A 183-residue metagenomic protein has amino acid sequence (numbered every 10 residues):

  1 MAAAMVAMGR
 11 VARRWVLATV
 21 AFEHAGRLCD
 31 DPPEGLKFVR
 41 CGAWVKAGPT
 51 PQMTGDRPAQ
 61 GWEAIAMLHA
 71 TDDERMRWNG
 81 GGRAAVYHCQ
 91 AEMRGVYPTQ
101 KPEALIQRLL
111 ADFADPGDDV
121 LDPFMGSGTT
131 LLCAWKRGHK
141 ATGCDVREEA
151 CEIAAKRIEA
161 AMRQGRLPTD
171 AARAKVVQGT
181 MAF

Functional and structural regions predicted by a protein language model:
M1-E152: Core catalytic lobe of class I
A155-F183: S-adenosyl-L-methionine
